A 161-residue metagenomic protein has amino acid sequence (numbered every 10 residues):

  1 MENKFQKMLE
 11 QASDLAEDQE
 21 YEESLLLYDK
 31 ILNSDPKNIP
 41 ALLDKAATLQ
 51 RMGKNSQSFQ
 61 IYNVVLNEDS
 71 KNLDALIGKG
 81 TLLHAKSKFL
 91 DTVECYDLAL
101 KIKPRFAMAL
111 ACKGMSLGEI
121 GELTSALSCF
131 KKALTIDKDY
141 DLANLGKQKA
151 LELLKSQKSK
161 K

Functional and structural regions predicted by a protein language model:
F5, I39-P40, L73-D74, A107-M108 (+1 more regions): Helix-start (N-cap) detector for alpha-helical repeat units in TPR-like alpha-solenoids, especially tetratricopeptide
A16, Q50, I77, T81-H84 (+2 more regions): Position-specific recognition of the canonical hydrophobic site in helix A of tetratricopeptide repeat
I31, V64-V65, L98-A99, K132-A133: Canonical positions in the second alpha-helix
